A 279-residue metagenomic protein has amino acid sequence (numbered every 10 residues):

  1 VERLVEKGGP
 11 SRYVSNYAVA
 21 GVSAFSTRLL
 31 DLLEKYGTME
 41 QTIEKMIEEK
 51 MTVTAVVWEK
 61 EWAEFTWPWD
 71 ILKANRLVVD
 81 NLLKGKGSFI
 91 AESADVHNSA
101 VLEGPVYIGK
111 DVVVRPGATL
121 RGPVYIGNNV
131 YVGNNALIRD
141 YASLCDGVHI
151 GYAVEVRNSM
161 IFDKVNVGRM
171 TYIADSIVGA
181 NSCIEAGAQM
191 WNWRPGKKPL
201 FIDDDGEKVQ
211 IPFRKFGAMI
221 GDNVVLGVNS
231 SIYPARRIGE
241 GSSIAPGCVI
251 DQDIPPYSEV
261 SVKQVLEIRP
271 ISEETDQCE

Functional and structural regions predicted by a protein language model:
E2-L83: Catalytic-core segments of class I nucleotidyltransferases/pyrophosphorylases that form NMP-activated intermediates
V5-G8, V78, N98-A100, A118 (+3 more regions): Short, well-ordered turn and helix-capping elements at secondary-structure junctions
G9-P10, K86, G104, G122-I126 (+6 more regions): A short acidic/small-residue loop/turn micro-motif
V78-A100: Long, charged amphipathic helices and adjacent flexible linkers at domain junctions
A91-A94, G109, G127, G179 (+1 more regions): Periodic glycine anchor positions in long extracellular repeat architectures
H97-E155: Acidic, glycine-rich loop-and-beta core segments that form the ion-binding/anion-interacting portion of active sites
G151-E279: Glycine-rich hexapeptide-repeat left-handed beta-helix
